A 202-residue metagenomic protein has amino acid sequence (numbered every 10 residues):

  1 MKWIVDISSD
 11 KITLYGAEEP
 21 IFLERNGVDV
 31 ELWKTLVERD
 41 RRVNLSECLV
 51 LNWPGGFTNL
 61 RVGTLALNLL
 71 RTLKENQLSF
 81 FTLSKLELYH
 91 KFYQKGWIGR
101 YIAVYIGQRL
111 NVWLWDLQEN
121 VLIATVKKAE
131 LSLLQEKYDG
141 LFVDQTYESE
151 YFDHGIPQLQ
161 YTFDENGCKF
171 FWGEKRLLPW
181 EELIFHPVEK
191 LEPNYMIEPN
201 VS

Functional and structural regions predicted by a protein language model:
M1-E18, F22-V28, S79-S202: Oxyanion-binding and handling regions
E24-E38: N-terminal phosphate-binding loop and adjacent alpha-helix
L32, V62-A66, K85: Catalytic-loop motifs flanking and including active-site residues across diverse enzymes
K34-E47, L134-D139: Phosphate/pyrophosphate-binding loops at sites that engage ATP/ADP/AMP, CoA/4′-phosphopantetheine, polyphosphate
T35, L65, L69, S149-E150: Long, highly charged amphipathic alpha-helices
D40, T72, Q94-G96: Short, charge-rich binding segments
E47-N52, G56-L78: DPxDG-like acidic metal-binding loop motif
